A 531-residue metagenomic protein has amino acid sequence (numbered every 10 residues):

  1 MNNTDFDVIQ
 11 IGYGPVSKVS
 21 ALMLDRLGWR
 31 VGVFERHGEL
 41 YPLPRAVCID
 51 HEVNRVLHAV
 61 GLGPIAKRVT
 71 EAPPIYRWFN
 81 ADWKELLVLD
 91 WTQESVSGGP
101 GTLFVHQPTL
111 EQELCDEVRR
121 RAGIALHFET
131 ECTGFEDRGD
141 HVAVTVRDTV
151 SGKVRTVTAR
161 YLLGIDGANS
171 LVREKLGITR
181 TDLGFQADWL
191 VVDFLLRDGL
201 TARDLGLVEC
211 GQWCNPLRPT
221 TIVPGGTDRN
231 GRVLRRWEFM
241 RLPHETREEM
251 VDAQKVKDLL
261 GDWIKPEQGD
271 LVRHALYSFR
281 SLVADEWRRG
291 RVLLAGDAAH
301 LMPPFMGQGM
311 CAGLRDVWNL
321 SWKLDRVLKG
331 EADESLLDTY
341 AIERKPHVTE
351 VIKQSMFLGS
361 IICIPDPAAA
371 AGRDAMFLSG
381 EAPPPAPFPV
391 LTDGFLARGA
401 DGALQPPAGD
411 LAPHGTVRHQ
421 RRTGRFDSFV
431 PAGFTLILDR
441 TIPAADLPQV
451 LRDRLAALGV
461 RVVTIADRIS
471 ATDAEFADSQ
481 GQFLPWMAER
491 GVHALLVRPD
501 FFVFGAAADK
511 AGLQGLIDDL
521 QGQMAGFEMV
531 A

Functional and structural regions predicted by a protein language model:
M1-D7, I11, R26-L27, N80-W83 (+6 more regions): Helical substrate-recognition/capping region of FAD-dependent monooxygenase/halogenase enzymes
T4-F6, S151-Y161: Core beta-strand elements of the Rossmann-like FAD/NAD(P) dinucleotide-binding domain in flavoenzyme oxidoreductases
S17-K18: N-terminal Rossmann-fold NAD(P) dinucleotide-binding loop
D25-R45: Glycine-rich FAD pyrophosphate-binding loop
R45-E117: Active-site-adjacent segment of FAD-dependent monooxygenases/related oxidoreductases
D116, H141, Y161, I165-F279: Conserved FAD-binding catalytic core of PHBH/FMO-like flavoproteins
F128-V142: A conserved short coil-to-beta-strand element within the FAD-binding core of flavoproteins
R247-A312, H347, V351-Q354: FAD/FMN-dependent oxidoreductases across multiple families
